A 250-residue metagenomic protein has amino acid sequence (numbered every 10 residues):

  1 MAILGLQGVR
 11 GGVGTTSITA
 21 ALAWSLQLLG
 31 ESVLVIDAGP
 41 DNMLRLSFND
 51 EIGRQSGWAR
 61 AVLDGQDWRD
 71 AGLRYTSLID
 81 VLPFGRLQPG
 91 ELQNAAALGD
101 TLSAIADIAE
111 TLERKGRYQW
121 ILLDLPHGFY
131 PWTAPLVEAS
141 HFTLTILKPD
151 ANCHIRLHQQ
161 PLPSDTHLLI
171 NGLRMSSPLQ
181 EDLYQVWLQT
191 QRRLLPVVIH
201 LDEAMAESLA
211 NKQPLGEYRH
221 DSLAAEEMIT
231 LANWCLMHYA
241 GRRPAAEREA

Functional and structural regions predicted by a protein language model:
A2-D41: Walker A/P-loop phosphate-binding motif and the immediately C-terminal alpha-helix
L28, S32-Q119, S208-A210: P-loop/Walker-type NTP enzyme "switch/lid" segment
I36, L82-F84, I121-D124, T143-K148 (+1 more regions): Conserved beta-strand segments of the P-loop GTPase G domain that flank and frequently precede/overlap
G99-A106, H158-S176: P-loop/Walker A phosphate-binding loop and immediately adjacent motor/lid segment at beta-alpha junctions
L112-W132: Glycine-rich phosphate-binding loop used to anchor ATP phosphates in small-molecule kinases, encompassing both
H127-A151: Inter-motif core of Ras-like GTPase G domains
G172-P178, Y184-R219, M228, W234: Beta-strand-loop-alpha "switch" segments that mediate conformational coupling across diverse proteins
L215-A250: NTP-binding/hydrolysis catalytic cores, primarily Walker-type P-loop NTPases
